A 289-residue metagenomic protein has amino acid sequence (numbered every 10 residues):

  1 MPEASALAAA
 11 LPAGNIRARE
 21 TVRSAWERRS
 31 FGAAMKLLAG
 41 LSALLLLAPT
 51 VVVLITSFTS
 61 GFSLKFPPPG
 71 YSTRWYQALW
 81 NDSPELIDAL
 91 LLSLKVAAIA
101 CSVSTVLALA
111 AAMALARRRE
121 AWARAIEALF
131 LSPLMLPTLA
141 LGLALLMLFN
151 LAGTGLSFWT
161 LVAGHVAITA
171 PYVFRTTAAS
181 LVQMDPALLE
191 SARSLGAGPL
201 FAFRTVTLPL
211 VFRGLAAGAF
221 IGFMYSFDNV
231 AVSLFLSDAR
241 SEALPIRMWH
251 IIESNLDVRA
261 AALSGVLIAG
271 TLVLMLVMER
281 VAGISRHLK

Functional and structural regions predicted by a protein language model:
M1-A25, R29-A34, W122, A178-L189 (+3 more regions): C-terminal transmembrane helix and the adjacent membrane-cytosol boundary/short C-terminal tail of inner/organellar
M1-L91, K95, A282-K289: N-terminal, non-cleaved signal-anchor transmembrane helix
P2-G14, A25-F31, G61, T73-E85 (+1 more regions): Interhelical loop and adjacent transmembrane-helix boundary motif in polytopic membrane transport permeases
R19-A25, L64, P68, T73 (+4 more regions): Membrane-interfacial helix termini and adjacent extracytoplasmic/periplasmic loops of multi-pass transporters
E20, S24-E27, A98-F130, L143-M147 (+3 more regions): Transmembrane-helix boundary motif in ABC transporter permease subunits
L37-L38, A43-T50, S132, V166-A167 (+3 more regions): Transmembrane alpha-helices
F58-T59, P84-L115, L267: Transmembrane alpha-helix signature in integral membrane proteins
E85-K95, L148-A170, F212-L215, A219 (+1 more regions): Loop-to-helix entry region at the N-terminal start of transmembrane alpha-helices in multi-pass membrane transporters
